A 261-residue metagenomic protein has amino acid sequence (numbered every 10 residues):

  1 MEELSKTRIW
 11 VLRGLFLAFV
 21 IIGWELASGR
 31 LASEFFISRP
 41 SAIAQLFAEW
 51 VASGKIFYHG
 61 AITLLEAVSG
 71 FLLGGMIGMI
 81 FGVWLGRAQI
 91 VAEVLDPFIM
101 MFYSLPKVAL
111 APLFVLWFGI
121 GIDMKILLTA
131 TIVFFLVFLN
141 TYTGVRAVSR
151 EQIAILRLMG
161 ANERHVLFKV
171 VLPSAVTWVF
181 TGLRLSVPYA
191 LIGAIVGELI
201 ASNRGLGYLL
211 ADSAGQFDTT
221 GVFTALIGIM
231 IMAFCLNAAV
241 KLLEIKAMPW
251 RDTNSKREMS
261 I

Functional and structural regions predicted by a protein language model:
M1-A27: N-terminal signal-anchor/first transmembrane alpha helix
E2-L4, G29-L72: Periplasmic/extracellular loop-to-transmembrane helix junction in inner-membrane transport proteins
S69-I99: Transmembrane-helix boundary motif in ABC transporter permease subunits
Q89, T177, F223-I261: C-terminal transmembrane helix and the adjacent membrane-cytosol boundary/short C-terminal tail of inner/organellar
M100-L136, T143-G144: Generic hydrophobic transmembrane alpha-helix motif, especially the helices
V115-L116, I192-G228, M248-E258: Glycine-rich helix-loop "coupling/hinge" segments at transmembrane-helix boundaries in multipass transporters
L127, T131, E163-G197: Transmembrane alpha-helices
V145-E151, I155-A175, G215: Short helix-to-coil transition segments within interhelical loops that connect adjacent transmembrane helices
